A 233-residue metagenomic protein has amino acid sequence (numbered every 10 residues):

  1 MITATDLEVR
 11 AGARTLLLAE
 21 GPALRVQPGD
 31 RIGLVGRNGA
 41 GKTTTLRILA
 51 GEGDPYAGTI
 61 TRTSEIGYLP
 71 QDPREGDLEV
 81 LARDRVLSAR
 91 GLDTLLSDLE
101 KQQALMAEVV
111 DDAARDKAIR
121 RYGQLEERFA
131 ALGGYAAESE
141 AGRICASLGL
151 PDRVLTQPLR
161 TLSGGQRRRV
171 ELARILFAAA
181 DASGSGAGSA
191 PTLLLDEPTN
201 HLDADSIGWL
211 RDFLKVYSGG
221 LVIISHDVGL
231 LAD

Functional and structural regions predicted by a protein language model:
M1-D233: ABC ATP-binding cassette signature C-motif
